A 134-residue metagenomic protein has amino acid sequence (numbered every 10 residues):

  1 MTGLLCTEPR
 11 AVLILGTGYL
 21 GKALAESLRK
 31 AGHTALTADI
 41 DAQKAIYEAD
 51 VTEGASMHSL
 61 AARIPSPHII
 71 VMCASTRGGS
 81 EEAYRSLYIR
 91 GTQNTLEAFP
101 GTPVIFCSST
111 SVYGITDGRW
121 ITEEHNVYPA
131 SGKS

Functional and structural regions predicted by a protein language model:
M1-P9: A short, basic/flexible loop-to-alpha-helix module at the beginning of a structural domain
V12-G16: Conserved N-terminal Rossmann-fold NAD(P)-binding element of oxidoreductases
G21-K22: N-terminal Rossmann-fold NAD(P) dinucleotide-binding loop
L28: Aromatic pocket-lining residues of Rossmann-like dinucleotide-binding sites
H33-E48: NAD(P)-binding Rossmann-fold cofactor-contacting core
Y47-P67: Conserved Rossmann-fold cofactor-binding substructure of NAD(P)-dependent oxidoreductases
I69-I70, T76-I105: NAD(P)-cofactor binding segment of oxidoreductase domains
N94-A130: Conserved Rossmann-fold NAD(P)-dependent oxidoreductase catalytic core, especially the SDR/UDP-sugar
